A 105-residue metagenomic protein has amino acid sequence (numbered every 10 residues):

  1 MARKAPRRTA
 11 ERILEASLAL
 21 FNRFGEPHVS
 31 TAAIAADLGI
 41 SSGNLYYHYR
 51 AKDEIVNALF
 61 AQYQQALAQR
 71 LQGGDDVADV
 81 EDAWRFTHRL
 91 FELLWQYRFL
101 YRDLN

Functional and structural regions predicted by a protein language model:
M1-R8, A19: N-terminal intrinsically disordered/low-complexity leader segments
R7, E11, A61, Q65 (+1 more regions): Amphipathic alpha-helical repeat elements characteristic of tetratricopeptide repeat
R12, L20-E54, A58: Helix-turn-helix
L20, L59-Y63, L93: Alpha-helical linker/hinge and terminal dimerization helices associated with HTH transcriptional regulators
E54-Y63, R70: Alpha-helical DNA-contacting segments of helix-turn-helix folds
A58, Q72-D103: Hydrophobic alpha-helical connector segments
